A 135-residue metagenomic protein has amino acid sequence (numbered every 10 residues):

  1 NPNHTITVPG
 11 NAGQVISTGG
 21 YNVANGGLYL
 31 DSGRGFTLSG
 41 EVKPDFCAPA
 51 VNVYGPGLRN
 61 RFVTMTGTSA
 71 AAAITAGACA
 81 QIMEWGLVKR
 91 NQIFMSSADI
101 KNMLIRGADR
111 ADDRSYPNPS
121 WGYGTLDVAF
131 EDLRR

Functional and structural regions predicted by a protein language model:
P2-A80, F130: Extracellular S/T/G-rich loop segment that most often corresponds to the catalytic His/Ser-adjacent loop
G35, R90-N91, G122-G124: Glycine-centered flexibility motif
V51-Y116: Hydrolase catalytic cores
R114-R135: Caspase-like cysteine protease fold
